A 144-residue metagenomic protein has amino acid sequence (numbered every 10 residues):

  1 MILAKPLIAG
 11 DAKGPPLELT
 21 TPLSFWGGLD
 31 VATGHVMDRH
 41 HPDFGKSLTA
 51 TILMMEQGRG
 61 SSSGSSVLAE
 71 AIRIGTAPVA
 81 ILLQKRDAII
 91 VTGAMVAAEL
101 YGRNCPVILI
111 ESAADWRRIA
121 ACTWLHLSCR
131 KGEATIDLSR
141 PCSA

Functional and structural regions predicted by a protein language model:
I2-G10, L17-C129, E133: Feature captures the catalytic cores and cofactor-binding loops of soluble hydro-lyases/lyases that act on carboxylate
G10-D11, A144: Acidic beta-strand-loop-alpha-helix segment within the catalytic core of divalent metal-dependent phosphate-processing
R130-A144: Phosphate/diphosphate-binding glycine-rich loops and adjacent basic-rich segments that engage nucleotide
